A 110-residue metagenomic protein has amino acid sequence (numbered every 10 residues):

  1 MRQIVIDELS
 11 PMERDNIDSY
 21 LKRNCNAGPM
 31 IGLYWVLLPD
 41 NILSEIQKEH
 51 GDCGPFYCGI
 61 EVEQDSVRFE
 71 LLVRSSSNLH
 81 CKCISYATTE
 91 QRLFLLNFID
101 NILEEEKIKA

Functional and structural regions predicted by a protein language model:
M1-S19: Terminal, regulation- and interaction-focused segments at domain boundaries
R2-V5, P29-L33, N101: Long, compositionally biased, intrinsically disordered segments
Q3-D7, K48, L96: Hydrophobic transmembrane signal anchors and adjacent membrane-proximal interface regions, especially in viral
D7, W35-L37, E61, E70: Residues in well-ordered beta-strands of folded domains
M12-D15, L43-E45, S76-H80: Short, surface-exposed beta-strand/loop "edge" segments at domain boundaries and coil↔beta transitions
N16, K22-P55: Ser/Thr-rich, low-complexity intrinsically disordered terminal regions
S19-A27, N101-I108: Short, intrinsically disordered, mixed-charge
G54-A110: C-terminal basic regulatory modules in eukaryotic proteins
